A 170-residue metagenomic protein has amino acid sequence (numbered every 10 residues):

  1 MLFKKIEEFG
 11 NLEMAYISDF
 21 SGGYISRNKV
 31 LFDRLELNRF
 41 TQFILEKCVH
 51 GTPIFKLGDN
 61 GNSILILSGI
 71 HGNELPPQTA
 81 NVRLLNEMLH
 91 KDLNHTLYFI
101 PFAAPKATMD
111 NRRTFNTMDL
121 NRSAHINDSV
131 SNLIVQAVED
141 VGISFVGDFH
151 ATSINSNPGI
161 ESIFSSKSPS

Functional and structural regions predicted by a protein language model:
M1-S170: Structured catalytic-domain cores with a bias toward divalent-metal coordination
